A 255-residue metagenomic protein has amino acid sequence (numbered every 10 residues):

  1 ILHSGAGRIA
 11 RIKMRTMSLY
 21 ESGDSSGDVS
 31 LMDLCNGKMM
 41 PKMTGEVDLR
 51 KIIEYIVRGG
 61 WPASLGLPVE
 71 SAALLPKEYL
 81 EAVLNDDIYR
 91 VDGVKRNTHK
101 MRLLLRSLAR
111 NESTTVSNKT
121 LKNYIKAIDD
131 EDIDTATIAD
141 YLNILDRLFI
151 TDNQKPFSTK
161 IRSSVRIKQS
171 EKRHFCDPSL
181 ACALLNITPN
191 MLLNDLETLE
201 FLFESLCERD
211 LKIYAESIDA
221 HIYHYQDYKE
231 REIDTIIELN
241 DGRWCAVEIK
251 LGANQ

Functional and structural regions predicted by a protein language model:
L2-T114: Interdomain motor-coupling "hinge/lid" segment immediately C-terminal to the ATP-binding subdomain of NTP-driven enzymes
K13-S18, D177-S179, Q226, K250: Residues at the C-termini of beta-strands that transition into short coil/loop
S22, I56-G59, L145, D177 (+2 more regions): Conserved RecA-like P-loop NTPase ATPase core
L65, V69-R243: Accessory nucleic acid-recognition modules appended to NTPase machines
L192, N254-Q255: A short local loop/turn or secondary-structure capping micro-motif enriched for an aromatic residue
C245-N254: Active-site ExK catalytic segment of metal-dependent nucleases
